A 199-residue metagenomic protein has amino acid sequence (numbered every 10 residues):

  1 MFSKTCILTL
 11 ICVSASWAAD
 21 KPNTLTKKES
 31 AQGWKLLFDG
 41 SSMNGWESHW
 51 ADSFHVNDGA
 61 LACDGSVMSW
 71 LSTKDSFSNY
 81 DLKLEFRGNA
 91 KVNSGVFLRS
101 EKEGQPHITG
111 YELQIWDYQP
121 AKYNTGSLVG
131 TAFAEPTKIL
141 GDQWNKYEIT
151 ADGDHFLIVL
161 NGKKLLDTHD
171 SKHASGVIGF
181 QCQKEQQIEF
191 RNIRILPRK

Functional and structural regions predicted by a protein language model:
M1-L8: Sec-dependent signal peptide recognition, specifically the positively charged N-region followed immediately by
L10-A18: Hydrophobic h-region of N-terminal signal peptides that target proteins for export in Gram-negative bacteria
A18-K199: Carbohydrate-interacting regions of secretory-pathway proteins
